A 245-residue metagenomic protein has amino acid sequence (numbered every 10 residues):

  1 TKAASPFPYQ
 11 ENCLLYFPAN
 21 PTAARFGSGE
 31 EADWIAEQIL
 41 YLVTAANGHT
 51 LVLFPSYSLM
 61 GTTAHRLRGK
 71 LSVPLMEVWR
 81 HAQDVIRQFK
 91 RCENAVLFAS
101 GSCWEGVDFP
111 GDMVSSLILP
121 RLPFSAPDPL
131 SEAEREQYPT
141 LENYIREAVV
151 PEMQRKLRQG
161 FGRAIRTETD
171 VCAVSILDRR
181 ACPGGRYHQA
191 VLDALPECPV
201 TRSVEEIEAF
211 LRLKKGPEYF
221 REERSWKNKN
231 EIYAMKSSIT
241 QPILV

Functional and structural regions predicted by a protein language model:
T1-Y233, T240, L244-V245: ASCE RecA-like P-loop NTPase motor cores that couple ATP hydrolysis to mechanical translocation on nucleic acids
